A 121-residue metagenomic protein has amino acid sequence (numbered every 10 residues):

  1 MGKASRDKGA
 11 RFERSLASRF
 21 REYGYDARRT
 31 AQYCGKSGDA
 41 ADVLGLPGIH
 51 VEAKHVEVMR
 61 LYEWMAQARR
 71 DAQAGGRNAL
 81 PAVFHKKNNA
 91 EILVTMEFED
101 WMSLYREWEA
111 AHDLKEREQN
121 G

Functional and structural regions predicted by a protein language model:
M1-G121: Catalytic phosphate/metal-binding cores of nucleic-acid and nucleotide-processing enzymes, i.e., regions that mediate
